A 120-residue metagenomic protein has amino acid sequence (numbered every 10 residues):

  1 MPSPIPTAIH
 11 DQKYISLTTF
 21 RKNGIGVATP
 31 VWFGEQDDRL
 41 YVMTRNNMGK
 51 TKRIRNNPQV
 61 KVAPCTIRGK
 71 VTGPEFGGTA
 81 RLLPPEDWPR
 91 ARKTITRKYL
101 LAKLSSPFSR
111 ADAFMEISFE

Functional and structural regions predicted by a protein language model:
M1-I15: Extreme N-terminal tail/first-helix region
M1-P4, V27-T29, N47-G49, A102-K103: A generic local structural motif
P4, L17-N23, L101-P107: Short helix-to-loop capping/linker segments positioned immediately adjacent to catalytic or ligand/cofactor-binding
I5-P6, L40-T44, M48-R53: Covalent nucleotidyltransferase core used to form phosphodiester bonds in nucleic acids
A8-H10, A28-P30, D38, R81-L82 (+1 more regions): Solvent-exposed, well-ordered amphipathic alpha-helical segments that flank/support binding or catalytic loops
D11, D37-D38, D87, D112: Acidic-enriched, low-complexity/disordered segments with a strong bias for Aspartate over Glutamate
Q12-R45, V62-P64, P74-F76: Short beta-strand segments
N47-F114, S118-E120: Short, structured beta-strand-loop surface elements
